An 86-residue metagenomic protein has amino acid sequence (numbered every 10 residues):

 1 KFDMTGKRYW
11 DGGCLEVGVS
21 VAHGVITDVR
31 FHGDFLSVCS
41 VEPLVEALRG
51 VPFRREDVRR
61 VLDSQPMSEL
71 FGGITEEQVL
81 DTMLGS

Functional and structural regions predicted by a protein language model:
K1-H23: Structured beta-strand/loop patches that form or line metal/cofactor-binding pockets in enzymes
V21-S86: Active-site- and interface-proximal helix/loop "cap" or "latch" segments in soluble metabolic and energy-transducing
